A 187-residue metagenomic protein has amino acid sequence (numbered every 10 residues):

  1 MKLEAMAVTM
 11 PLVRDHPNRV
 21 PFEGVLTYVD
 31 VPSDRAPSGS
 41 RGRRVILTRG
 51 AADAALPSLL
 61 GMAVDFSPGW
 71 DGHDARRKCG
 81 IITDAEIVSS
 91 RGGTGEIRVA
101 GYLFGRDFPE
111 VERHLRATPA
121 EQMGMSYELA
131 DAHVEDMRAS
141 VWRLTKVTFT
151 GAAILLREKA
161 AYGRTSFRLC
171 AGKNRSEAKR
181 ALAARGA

Functional and structural regions predicted by a protein language model:
M1-A63, G186: Polar/acidic, low-complexity leader/linker segments enriched in S/T/G and N/D
K2, S176-A187: Short, intrinsically disordered N-terminal pre-domain segments
M6-V13, K78-G92, H133: Short amphipathic beta-strand and strand-loop transition segments with alternating hydrophobic
R41-R43, G72-H73, G92-G93, K173: Intrinsic-disorder/low-complexity loop/linker signature
L47, S58-A75, M125: Short conserved beta-strand and strand-loop elements enriched in small hydrophobics with frequent Asp/Gly
G50, S67-W70, I82-I87, E112-H114: Short secondary-structure capping micro-motifs at structural edges
H73-G80, L144-T148: Short coil-to-beta-strand transition motifs
E86-A181: Residue microenvironments linked to proteolytic maturation and disulfide-stabilized extracellular modules
